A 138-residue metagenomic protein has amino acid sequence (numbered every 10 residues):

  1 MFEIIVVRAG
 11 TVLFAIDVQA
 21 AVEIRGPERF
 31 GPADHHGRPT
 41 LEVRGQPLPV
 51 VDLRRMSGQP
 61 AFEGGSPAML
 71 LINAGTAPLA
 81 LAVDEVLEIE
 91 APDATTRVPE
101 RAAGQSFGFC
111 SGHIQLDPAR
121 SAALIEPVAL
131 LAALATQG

Functional and structural regions predicted by a protein language model:
M1-G138: An acidic, low-aromatic, low-complexity terminal/linker signal
